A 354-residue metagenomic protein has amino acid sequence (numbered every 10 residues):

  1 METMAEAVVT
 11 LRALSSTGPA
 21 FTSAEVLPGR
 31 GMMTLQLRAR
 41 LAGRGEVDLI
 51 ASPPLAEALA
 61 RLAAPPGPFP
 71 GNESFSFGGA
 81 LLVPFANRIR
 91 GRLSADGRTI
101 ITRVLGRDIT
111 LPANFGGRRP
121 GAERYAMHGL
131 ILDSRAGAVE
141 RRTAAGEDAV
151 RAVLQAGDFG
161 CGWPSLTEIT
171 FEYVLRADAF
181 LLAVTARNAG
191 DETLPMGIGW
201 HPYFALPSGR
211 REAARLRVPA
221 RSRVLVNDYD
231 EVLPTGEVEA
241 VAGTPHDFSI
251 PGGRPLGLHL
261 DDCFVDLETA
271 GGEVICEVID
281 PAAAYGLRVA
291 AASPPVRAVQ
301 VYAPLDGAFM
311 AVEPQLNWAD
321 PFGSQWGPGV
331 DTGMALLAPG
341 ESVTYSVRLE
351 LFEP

Functional and structural regions predicted by a protein language model:
M1-R12, R107-D108, A113-A177: Extended, loop-rich substrate-binding clefts of extracytoplasmic carbohydrate-active enzymes
A13-S15, S23-G29, L37, L41-G43 (+1 more regions): Acidic, contiguous internal or C-terminal segments within carbohydrate-active enzymes that form a structured patch used
S23-G117, A311: Acidic-aromatic substrate-binding/catalytic surfaces of carbohydrate-active enzymes
L49-S52, A58-G79, P84-F85, Y285-P354: Active-site pocket scaffolds in enzymes
R92-I100, C161-S165, G329-S342: Exposed beta-sheet edge/beta-hairpin loop segments within beta-rich domains
R98, T102-R107, E140-A149, V174-A179 (+5 more regions): A short, structured loop/turn motif at beta-sheet edges
Y203-A292: Active-site/ligand-binding surface loops and adjacent short beta/alpha elements that line catalytic pockets across
